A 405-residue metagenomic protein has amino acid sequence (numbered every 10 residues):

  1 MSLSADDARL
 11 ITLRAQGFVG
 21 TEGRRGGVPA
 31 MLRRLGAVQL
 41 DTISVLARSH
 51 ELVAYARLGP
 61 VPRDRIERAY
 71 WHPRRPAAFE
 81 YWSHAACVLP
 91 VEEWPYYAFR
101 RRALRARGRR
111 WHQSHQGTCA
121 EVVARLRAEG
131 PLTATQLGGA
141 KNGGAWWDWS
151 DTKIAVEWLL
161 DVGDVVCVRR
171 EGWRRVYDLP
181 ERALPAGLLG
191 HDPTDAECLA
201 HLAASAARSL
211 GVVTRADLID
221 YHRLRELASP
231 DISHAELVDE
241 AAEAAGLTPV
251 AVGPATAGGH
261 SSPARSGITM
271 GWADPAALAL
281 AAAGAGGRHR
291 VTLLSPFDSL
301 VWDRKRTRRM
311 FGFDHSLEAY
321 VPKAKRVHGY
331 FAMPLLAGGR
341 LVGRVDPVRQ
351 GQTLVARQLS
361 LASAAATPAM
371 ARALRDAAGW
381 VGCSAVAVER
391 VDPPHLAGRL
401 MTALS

Functional and structural regions predicted by a protein language model:
M1-T292, P296-R306, M310-V327, F331-A332 (+1 more regions): Long, low-complexity intrinsically disordered regions
